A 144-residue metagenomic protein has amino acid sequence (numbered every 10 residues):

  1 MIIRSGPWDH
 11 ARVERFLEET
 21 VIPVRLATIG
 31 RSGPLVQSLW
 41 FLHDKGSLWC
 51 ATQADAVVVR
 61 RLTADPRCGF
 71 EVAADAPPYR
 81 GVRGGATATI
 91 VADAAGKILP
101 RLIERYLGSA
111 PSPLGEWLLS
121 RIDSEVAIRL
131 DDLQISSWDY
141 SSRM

Functional and structural regions predicted by a protein language model:
M1-G30: Short, conserved active-site entrance elements at the starts or edges of catalytic domains
M1-W8, G81-M144: Charged, gly/pro-rich active-site loop segments
H10-A11, D55-A56, S112: Structural motif corresponding to alpha-helix initiation and N-cap regions
V21-A54, L62, C68-V72, G81-R83: Short beta-strand segments
R31-G33, A76-P78, L119-I122: A short beta-turn/loop motif at secondary-structure boundaries
Q53-V57, Y106: Short, solvent-exposed aromatic-acidic interface loops
A56-V58, P77, M144: Short, surface-exposed beta-strand-loop junctions and turns on beta-sheet-rich folds
T63-C68, E104, G108: Short, intrinsically disordered, mixed-charge
